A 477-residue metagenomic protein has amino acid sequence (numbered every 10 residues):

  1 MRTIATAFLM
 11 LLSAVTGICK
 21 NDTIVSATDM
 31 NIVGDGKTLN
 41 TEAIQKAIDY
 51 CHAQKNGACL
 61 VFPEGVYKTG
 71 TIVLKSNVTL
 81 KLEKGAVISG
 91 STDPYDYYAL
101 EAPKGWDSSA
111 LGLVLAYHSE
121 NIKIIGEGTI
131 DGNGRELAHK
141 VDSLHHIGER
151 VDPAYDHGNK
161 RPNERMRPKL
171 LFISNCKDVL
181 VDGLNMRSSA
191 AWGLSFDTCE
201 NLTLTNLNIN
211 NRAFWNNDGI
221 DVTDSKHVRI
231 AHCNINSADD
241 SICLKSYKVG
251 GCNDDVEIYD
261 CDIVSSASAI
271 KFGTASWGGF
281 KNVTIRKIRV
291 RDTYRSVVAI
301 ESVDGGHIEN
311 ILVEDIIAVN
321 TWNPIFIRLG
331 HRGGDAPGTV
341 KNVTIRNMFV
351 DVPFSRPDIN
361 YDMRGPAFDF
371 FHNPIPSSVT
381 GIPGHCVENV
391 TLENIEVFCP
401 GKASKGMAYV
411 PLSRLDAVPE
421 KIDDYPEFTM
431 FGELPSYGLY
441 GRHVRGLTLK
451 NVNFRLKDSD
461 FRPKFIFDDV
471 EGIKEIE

Functional and structural regions predicted by a protein language model:
M1-T23: Bacterial Sec-dependent N-terminal signal peptides
C19-E477: Extracellular/periplasmic carbohydrate-active domains that bind, remodel, or depolymerize complex polysaccharides
